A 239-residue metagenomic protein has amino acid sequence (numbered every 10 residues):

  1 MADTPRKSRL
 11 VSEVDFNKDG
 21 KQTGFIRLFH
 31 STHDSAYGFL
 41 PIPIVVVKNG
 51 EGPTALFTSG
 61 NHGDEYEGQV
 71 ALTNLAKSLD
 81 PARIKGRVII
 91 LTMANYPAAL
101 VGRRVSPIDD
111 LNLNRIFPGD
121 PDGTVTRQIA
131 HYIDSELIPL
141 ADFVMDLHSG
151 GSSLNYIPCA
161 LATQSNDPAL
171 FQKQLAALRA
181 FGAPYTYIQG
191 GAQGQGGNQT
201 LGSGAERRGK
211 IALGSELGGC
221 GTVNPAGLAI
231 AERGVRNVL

Functional and structural regions predicted by a protein language model:
M1-L239: Structured catalytic-domain cores with a bias toward divalent-metal coordination
